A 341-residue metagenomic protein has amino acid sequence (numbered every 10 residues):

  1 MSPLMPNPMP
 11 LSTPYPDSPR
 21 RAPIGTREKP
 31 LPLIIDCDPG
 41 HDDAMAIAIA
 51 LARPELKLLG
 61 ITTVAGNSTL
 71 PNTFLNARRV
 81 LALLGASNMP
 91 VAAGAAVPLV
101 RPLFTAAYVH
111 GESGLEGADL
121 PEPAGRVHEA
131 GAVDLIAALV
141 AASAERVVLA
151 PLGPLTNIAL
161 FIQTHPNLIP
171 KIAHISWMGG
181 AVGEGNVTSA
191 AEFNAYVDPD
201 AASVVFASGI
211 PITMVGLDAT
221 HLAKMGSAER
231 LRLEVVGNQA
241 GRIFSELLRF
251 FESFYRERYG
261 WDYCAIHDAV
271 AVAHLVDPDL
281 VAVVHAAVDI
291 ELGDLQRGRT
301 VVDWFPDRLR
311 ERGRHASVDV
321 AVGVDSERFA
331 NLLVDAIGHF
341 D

Functional and structural regions predicted by a protein language model:
P10-L31, A46-A50, K57-L58, Y196-D198 (+1 more regions): Conformational coupling and interaction surfaces
L11, Y15, P19-C37, H41-R79 (+3 more regions): Active-site histidine-anchored catalytic micro-motif
A82-A86, A95: N-terminal glycine-rich anion-binding loop in soluble enzyme alpha/beta folds
V91, V205, V272: A residue-level signal for conserved active-site and pocket-lining positions in enzyme catalytic cores
A92-L120: Surface-exposed loop and adjacent secondary-structure segments within mature catalytic domains
F104-G111, S189-E192, R230: Short, surface-exposed amphipathic charged segments that create phosphate/polyanion-binding patches used for binding
